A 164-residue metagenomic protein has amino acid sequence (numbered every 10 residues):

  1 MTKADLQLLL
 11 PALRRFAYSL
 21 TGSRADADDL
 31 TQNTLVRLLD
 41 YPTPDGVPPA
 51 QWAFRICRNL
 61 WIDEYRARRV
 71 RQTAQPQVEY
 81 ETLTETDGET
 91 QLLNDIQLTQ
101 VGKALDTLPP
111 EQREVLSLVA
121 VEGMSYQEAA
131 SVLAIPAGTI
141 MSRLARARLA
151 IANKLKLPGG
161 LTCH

Functional and structural regions predicted by a protein language model:
M1-R15, A25-D28, L39: A short, charge-rich alpha-helical start-of-domain segment used by transcription regulators
M1-T2, T73, S131-A134, L149-H164: C-terminal edge and immediately downstream basic/flexible tail or linker adjoining helix-turn-helix-like DNA-binding
D5, L9, L13, T34 (+2 more regions): Residue-level preference for hydrophobic side chains embedded in well-ordered alpha helices
S23, S125, A134-T139: Helix-turn-helix DNA-binding motif, specifically the short coil turn and the N-cap/start of the second
N33-P49, R68: Sigma70-family region 2
R58-P76, N94: Arg/Lys-rich amphipathic alpha helix in sigma70-family domain 2
Y80-D106: Acidic, proline/glycine-rich intrinsically disordered inter-domain spacer in sigma factors
V115-V119: A short pre-motif secondary-structure segment
